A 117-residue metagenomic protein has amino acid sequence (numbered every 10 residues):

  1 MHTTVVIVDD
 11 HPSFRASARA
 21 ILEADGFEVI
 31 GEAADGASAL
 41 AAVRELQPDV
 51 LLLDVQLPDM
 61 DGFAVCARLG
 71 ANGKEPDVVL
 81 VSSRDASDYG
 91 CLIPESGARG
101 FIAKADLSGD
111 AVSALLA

Functional and structural regions predicted by a protein language model:
V8-D9, A33, L51: Conserved sequence signature across two-component system core domains
P12-G31: Two-component/phosphorelay signaling modules centered on CheY-like receiver
D35-S38, D61-A64: Acidic catalytic/metal-coordinating carboxylates
D54, S82: Active-site residues of response regulator receiver
P58, A86: The feature encodes the CheY-like receiver
G62, P94-G100: As written
F63-K74: Short amphipathic alpha-helix used as the core "switch/output" element in two-component signaling
